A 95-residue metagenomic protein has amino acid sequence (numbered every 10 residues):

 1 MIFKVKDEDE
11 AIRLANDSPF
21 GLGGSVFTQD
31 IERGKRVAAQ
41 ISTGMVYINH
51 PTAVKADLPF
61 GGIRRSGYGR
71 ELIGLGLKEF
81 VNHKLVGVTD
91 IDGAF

Functional and structural regions predicted by a protein language model:
M1-F95: Conserved C-terminal structural/oligomerization subdomain of aldehyde/semialdehyde dehydrogenase
